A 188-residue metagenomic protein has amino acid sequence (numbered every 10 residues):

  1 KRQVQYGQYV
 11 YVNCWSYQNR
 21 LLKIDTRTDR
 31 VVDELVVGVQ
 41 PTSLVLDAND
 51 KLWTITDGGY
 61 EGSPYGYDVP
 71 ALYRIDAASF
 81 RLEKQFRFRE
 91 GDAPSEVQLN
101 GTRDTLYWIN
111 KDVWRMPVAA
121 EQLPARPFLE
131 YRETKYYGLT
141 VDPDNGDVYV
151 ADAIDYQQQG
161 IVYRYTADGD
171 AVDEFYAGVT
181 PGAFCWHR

Functional and structural regions predicted by a protein language model:
K1-R188: Predominantly soluble domains enriched in secretory-pathway, periplasmic, or organellar proteins
